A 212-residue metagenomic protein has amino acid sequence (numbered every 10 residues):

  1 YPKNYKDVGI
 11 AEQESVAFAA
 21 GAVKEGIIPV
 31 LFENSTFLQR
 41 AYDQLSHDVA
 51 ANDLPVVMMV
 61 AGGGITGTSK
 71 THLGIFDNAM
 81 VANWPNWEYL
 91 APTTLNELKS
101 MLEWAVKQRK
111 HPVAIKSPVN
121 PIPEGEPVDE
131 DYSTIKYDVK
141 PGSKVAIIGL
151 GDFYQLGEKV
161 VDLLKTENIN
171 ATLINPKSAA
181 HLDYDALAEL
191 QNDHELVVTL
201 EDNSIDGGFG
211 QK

Functional and structural regions predicted by a protein language model:
Y1-K110, P121: Thiamine diphosphate
Q13-S15, D53, G64-G74, N83 (+1 more regions): Thiamine diphosphate
